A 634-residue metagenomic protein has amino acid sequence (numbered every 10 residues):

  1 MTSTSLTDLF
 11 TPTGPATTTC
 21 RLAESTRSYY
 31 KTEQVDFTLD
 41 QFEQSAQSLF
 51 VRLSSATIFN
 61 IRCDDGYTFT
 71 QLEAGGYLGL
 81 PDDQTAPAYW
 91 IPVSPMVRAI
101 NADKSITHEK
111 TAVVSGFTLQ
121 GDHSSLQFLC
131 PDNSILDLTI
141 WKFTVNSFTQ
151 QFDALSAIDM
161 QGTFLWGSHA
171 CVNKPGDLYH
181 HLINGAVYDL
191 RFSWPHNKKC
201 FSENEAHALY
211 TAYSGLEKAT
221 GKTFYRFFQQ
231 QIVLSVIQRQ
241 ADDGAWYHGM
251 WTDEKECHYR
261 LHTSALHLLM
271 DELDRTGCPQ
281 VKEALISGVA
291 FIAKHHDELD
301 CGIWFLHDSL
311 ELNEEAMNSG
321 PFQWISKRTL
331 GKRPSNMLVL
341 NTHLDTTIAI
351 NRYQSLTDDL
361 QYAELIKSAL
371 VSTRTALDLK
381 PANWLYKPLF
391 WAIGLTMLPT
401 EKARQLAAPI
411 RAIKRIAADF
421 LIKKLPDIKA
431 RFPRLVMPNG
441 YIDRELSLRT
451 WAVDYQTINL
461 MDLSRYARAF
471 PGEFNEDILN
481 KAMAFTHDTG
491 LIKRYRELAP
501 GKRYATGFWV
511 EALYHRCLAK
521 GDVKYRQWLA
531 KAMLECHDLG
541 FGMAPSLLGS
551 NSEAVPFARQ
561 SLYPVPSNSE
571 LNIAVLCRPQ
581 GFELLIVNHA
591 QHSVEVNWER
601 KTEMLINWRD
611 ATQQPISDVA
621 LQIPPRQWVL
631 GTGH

Functional and structural regions predicted by a protein language model:
D8, G14-T85: Long, solvent-exposed N-terminal ectodomains/accessory regions that are displayed to the extracellular/lumenal milieu
K31, V35-L53, V565-L605: Carbohydrate-binding surface patches
F59-C130, N607-T612: Trp/Gly-enriched beta-strand surface patches
D132-T139, F143-F152, I616-H634: C-terminal beta-strand-rich structural cap/linker in extracellular carbohydrate-active enzymes
Q161-K199, T223-W246, K282-L306, L312-S326 (+4 more regions): Long, well-ordered core segments of solenoidal/helical folds
H207-T223, S264-Q280, D345-L360, T457-E473 (+1 more regions): Well-ordered alpha-helical scaffold segments within catalytic/enzyme domains
H248-L285, V289, K332-R333, V339-N351 (+1 more regions): Aromatic-rich carbohydrate-recognition surfaces in CAZymes
F541-P579: Glycan-recognition and catalytic regions of carbohydrate-active enzymes
